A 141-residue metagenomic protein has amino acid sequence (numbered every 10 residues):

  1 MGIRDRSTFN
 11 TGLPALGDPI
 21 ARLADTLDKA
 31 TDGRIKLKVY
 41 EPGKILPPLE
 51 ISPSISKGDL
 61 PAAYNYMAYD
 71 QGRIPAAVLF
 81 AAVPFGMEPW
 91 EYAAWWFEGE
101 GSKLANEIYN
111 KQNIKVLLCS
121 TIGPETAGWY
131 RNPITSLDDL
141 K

Functional and structural regions predicted by a protein language model:
R4-A21, P42-L46: Extracytoplasmic "Venus flytrap"
S7-T8, R34-K38, G86-W90: Glycine-/proline-rich flexible loop or hinge segments
L13-K38: Short, polar/charged alpha-helical segment
P19, P48-S54, A62: Conserved N-terminal glycine/acidic-rich loop preference
A24-D28, S56, P61, Y66-K141: Contiguous mixed-secondary-structure segments that line small-molecule binding/active-site clefts of soluble domains
K36-P42, N65-Y66: Surface-exposed patches in mature extracellular/periplasmic domains of secreted proteins
V39-P53, T135: Short helix-initiation/N-cap motifs at beta->coil->alpha
